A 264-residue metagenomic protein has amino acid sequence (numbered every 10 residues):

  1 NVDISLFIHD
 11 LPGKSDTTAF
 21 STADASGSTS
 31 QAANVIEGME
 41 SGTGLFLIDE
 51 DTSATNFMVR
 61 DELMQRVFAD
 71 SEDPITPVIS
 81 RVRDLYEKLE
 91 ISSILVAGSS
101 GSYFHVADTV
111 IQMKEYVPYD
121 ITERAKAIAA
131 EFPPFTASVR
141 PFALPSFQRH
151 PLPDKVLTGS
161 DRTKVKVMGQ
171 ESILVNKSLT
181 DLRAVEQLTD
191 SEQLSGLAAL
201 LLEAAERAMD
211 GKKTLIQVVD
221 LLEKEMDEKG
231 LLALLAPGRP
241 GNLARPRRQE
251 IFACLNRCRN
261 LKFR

Functional and structural regions predicted by a protein language model:
N1-A25, V59-R60: P-loop NTPase switch/communication element
A19-G27, P77-S80, R124-I128, R140-L144: Short C-terminal domain-edge/linker segments immediately following a structured domain
S21-S28, F68-I75, L89, S93-A97 (+1 more regions): Hydrophobic alpha-helical scaffolding
S26-M39: Conserved alpha-helical scaffold flanking the Walker A/P-loop in AAA+ ATPase domains
A33, P77-S80, S195: Short, contiguous clusters of charged residues that form electrostatic/catalytic patches at enzyme active sites, used
G38-K88, V96-A127: Conserved P-loop NTPase nucleotide-binding/switch module
D84-E90, V96-R264: Conserved NTP phosphate-binding and transfer environment spanning the P-loop NTPase/kinase superfamily
